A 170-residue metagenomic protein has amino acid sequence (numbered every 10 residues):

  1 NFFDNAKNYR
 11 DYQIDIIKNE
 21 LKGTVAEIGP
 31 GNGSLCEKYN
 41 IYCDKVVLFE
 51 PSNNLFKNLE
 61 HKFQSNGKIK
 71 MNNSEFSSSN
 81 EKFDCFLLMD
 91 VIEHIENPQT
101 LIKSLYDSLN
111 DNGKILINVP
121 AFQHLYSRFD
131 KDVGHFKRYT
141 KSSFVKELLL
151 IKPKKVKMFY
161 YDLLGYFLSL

Functional and structural regions predicted by a protein language model:
N1-M89, Q99-I102: Conserved N-terminal segment of class I S-adenosyl-L-methionine
S34, K157-L170: Conserved catalytic loop of SAM-dependent methyltransferase domains
L55, G67, Q123-L125, L164: Feature marks short, surface-exposed loop/turn motifs that line or immediately flank catalytic pockets and channel
D90-H94: A short His-aromatic
Q99-K114: A short glycine-rich, Lys/Arg-flanked "PGG" loop and its adjoining helix->strand segment in the class I
I115-K137, K141-E147: Short, glycine-/aromatic-enriched active-site segment of Class I SAM-dependent methyltransferases
F144-F159: A SAM-dependent methyltransferase catalytic signature shared across enzymes that methylate proteins
